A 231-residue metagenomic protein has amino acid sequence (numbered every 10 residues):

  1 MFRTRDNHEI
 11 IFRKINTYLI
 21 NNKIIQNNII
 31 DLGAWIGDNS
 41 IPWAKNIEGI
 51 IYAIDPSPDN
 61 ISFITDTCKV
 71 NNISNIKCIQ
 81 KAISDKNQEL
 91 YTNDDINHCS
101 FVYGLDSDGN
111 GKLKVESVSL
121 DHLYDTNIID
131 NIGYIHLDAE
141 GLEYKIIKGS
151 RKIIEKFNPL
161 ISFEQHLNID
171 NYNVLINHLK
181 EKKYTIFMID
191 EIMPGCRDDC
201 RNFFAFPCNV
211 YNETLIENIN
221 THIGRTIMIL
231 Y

Functional and structural regions predicted by a protein language model:
M1-T67, N71, D108, D125-I129 (+3 more regions): S-adenosyl-L-methionine
R3-I30, E89-Y91, Y103-F157, N168-V174 (+1 more regions): Short internal loop-to-helix segment that lines adenine-nucleotide cofactor pockets
I30, I54, K81, I135-L137 (+1 more regions): Active-site flanking residues adjacent to catalytic metal/cofactor-binding acidic residues
A34, K81-D85, L120, A139 (+1 more regions): Hydrophobic pocket-lining residues within nucleotide cofactor-binding pockets
P58, T65-H98: Core alpha/beta nucleotide-donor-binding catalytic domains of modification enzymes
I79-K81, Y184-M193: Conserved S-adenosyl-L-methionine
